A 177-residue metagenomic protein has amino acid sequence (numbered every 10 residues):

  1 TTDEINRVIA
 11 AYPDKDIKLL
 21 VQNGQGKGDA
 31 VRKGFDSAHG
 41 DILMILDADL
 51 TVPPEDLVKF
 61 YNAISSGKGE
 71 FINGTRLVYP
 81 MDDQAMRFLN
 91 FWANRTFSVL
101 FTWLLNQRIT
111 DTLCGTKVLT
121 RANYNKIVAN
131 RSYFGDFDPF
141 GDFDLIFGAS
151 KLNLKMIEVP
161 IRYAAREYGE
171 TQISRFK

Functional and structural regions predicted by a protein language model:
T1-L20: Acidic donor-binding segment of Leloir-type glycosyltransferases
D3-R7, R32, V58, F147: Active-site phosphate/pyrophosphate- and oxyanion-stabilizing loops and adjacent acidic/basic residues in soluble
I5, L100, Y124, L145-A149: Structural element of the ATP-grasp superfamily
K15-D16, Q22-S37, I42, P54-G135 (+1 more regions): Acceptor/aglycone-binding surface of glycosyltransferases and processive sugar-polymer synthases
L50-V52: Acidic metal-phosphate-binding loop of nucleotide-sugar-dependent transferases
R108, F134-G135, I146-A164: Catalytic donor-sugar/metal-binding loop of nucleotide-sugar-dependent glycosyltransferases
T112, P139-I146: Conserved glycosyltransferase catalytic-site signature
